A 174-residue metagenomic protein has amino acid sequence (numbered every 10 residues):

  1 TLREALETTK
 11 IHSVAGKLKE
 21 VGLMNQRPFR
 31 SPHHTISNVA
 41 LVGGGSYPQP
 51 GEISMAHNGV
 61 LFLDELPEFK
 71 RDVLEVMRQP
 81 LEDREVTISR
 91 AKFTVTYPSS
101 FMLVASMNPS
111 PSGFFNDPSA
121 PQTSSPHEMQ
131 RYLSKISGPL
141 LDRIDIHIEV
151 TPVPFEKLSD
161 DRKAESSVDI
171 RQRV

Functional and structural regions predicted by a protein language model:
T1-K19, D83: Walker A/P-loop
R3, V21-L23, V73: Inter-lobe coupling/hinge segments of SF2-like helicase ATPases
E20-G43, Y47: Inter-Walker segment of RecA-like/P-loop motor cores
Q26-R30, P48-Q49, I53-N58, I88-P109 (+1 more regions): AAA+/SF3 P-loop NTPase mechanochemical coupling elements
P32-S37, Q49-E82, G113-P118, S137-R143 (+1 more regions): Conserved AAA+/SF3 P-loop NTPase catalytic/coupling segment centered on the Walker-B
V42-Y47, R84-S89, H127-R131: Short gly/ser/thr-rich secondary-structure transition/capping motifs
V95-S100, S110-V174: Phosphate-sensing "switch" segment of ASCE/P-loop ATPases
